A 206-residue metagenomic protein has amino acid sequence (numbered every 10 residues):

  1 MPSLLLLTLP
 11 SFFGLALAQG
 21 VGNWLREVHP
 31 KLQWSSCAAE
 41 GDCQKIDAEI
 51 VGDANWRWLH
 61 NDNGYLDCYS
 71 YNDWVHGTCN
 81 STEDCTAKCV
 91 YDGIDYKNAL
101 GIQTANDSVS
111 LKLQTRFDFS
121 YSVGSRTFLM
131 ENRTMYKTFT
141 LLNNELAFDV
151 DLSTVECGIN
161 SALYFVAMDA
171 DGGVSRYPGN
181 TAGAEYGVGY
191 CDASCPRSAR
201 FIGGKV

Functional and structural regions predicted by a protein language model:
M1-G20: Fungal secretory targeting signals
L15-V206: A long-range scaffold signal marking pre-active-site subdomains of enzyme folds
